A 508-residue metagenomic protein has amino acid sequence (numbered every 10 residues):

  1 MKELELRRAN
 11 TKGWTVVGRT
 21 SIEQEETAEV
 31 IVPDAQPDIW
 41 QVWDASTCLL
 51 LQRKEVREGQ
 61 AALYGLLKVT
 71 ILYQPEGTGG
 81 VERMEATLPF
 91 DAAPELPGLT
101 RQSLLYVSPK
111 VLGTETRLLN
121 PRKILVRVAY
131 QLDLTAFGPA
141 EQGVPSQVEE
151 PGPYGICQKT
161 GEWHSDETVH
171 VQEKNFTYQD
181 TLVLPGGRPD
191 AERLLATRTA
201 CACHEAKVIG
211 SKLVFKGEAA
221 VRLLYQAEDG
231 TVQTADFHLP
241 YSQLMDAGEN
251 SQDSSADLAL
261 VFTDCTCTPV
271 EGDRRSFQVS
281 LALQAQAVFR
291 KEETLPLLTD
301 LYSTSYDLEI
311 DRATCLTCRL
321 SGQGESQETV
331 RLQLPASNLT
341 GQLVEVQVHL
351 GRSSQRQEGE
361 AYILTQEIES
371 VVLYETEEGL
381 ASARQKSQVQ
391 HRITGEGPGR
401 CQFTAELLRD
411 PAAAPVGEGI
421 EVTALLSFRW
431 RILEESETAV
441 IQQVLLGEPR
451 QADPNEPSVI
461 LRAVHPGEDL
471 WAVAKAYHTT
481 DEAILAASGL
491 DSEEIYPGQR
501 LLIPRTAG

Functional and structural regions predicted by a protein language model:
K2-P449, D453-E456: Membrane-lipid interaction segments
E448-A486, D491-G508: Primarily a LysM-type cell-wall glycan-binding module
